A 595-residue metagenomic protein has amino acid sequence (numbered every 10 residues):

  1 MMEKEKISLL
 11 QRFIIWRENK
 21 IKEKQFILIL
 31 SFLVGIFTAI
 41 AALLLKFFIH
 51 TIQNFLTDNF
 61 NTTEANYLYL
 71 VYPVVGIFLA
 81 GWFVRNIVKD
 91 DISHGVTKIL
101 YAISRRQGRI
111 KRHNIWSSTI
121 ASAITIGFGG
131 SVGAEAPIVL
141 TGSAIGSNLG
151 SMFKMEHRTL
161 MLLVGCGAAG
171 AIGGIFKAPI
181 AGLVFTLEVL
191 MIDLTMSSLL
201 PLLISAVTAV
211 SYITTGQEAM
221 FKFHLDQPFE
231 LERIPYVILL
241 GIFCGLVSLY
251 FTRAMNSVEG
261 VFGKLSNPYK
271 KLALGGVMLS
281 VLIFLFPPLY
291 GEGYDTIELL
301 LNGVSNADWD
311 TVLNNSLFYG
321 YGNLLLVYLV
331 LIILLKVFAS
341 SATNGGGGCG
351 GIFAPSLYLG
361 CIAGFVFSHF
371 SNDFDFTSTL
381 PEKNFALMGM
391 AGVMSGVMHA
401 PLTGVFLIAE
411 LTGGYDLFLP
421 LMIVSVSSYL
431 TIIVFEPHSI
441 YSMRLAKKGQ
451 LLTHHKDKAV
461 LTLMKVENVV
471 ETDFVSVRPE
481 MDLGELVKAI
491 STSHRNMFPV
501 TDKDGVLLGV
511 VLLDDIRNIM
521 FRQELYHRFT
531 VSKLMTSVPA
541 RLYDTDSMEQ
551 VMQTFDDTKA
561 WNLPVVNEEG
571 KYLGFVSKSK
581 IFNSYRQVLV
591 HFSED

Functional and structural regions predicted by a protein language model:
M1-D473, V477-F498, D502-L508, N562 (+2 more regions): Alpha-helical transmembrane segments and immediately membrane-proximal extracytoplasmic
V184, G509-I516, G574-I581: Short hydrophobic beta-strand motif reused across regulatory alpha/beta modules
P201, E471, N518-R522, T536 (+2 more regions): Phosphate-coordinating loops and pocket residues in cytosolic domains that bind phosphorylated ligands
D473-V477, K533, V538-R541: Structural signal for short hydrophobic segments within the conserved structured cores of catalytic domains across
V477-H494, V500-T501, M520-Q523, R541-W561 (+2 more regions): The conserved cystathionine-beta-synthase
Y526-V531: PAS and related sensory helical modules
